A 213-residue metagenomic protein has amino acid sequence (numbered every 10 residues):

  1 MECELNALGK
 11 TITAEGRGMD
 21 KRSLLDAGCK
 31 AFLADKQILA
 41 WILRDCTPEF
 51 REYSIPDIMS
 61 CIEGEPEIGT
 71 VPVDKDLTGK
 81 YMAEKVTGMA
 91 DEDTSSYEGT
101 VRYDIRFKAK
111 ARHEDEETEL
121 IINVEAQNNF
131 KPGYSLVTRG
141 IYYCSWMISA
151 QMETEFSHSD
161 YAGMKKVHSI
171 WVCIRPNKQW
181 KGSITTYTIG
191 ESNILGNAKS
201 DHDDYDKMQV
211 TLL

Functional and structural regions predicted by a protein language model:
M1-T211: Accessory alpha/beta interaction modules
